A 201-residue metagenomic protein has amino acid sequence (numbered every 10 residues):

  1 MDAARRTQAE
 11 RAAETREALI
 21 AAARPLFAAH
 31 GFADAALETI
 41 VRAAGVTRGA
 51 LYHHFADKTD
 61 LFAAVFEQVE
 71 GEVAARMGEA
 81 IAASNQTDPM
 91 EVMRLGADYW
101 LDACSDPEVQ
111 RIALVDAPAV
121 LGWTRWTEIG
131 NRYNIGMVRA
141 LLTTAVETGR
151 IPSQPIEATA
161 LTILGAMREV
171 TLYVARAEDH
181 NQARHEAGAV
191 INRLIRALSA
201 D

Functional and structural regions predicted by a protein language model:
M1-H30, D34-V46, T59-A63: Basic, helix-initiating cap at the start of DNA-binding domains
G45-F55: Short hydrophobic/aromatic patch on the recognition helix
A63-V69: Alpha-helical DNA-contacting segments of helix-turn-helix folds
A64, G78-E108, T159-I163: Hydrophobic alpha-helical connector segments
G71-G78, D102-A103, W123-T148, E157-L161 (+2 more regions): Amphipathic alpha-helical packing segments from all-alpha helical-bundle domains
A80-S84, R111-L114, V174-E178: Secondary-structure edge/capping motif, primarily at the C-terminal ends of alpha-helices and the immediately following
D102-D106, I135, R139-A140, T144 (+2 more regions): Amphipathic C-terminal alpha-helical segment
C104-T124, L172: Amphipathic alpha-helical segments used for helix-helix packing
